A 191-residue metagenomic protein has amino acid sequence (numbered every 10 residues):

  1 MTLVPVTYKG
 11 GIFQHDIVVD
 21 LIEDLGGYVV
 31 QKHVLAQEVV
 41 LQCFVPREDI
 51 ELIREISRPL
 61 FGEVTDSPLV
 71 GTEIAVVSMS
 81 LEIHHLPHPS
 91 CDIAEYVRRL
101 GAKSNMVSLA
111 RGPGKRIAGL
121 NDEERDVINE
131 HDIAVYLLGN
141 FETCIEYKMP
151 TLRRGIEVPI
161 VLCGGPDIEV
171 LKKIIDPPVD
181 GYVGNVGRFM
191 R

Functional and structural regions predicted by a protein language model:
V4-Q14, L81-L86: Short, surface-exposed ligand-recognition loops at beta-strand->loop->(often short) alpha-helix junctions that present
V6-G10, L41-D49: Short beta-strand-to-loop capping motifs
K9-V30, L52-I53: Short amphipathic alpha-helix segments
I17-L25, I56, L60, Y96 (+1 more regions): Generic non-transmembrane alpha-helical segments
Y28-V34, E55-V76: Conserved short beta-strand edge segments in small beta-sheet-based binding/regulatory domains
A36-V40: Surface-exposed aromatic
E48, T72-A94: Short, low-order "capping/linker" segments at domain edges
L86-R191: Conserved mixed alpha/beta catalytic, RNA-binding, or beta-rich assembly cores of soluble enzyme, regulatory
